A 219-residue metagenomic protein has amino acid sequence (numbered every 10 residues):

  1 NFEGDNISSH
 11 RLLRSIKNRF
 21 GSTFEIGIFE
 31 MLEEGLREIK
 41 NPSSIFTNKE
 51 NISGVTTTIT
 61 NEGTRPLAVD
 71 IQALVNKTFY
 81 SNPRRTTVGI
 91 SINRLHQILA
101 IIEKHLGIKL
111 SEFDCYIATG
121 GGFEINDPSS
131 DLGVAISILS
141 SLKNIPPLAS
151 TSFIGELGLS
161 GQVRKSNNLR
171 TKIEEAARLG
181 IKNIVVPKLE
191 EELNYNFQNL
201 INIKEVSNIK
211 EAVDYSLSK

Functional and structural regions predicted by a protein language model:
N1-K219: Peripheral, non-AAA+ core regions of ATP-driven protein-machinery
